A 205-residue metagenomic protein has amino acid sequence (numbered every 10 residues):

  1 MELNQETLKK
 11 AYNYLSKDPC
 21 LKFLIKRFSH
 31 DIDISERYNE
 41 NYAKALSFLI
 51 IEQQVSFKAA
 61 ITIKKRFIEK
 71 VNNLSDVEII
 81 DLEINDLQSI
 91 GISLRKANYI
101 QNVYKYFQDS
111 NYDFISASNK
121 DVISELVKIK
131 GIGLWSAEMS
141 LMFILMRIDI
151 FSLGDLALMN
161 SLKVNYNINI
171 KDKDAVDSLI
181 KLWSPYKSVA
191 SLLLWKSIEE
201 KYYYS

Functional and structural regions predicted by a protein language model:
M1-I34, A97-N102, S116-D121, L134-S205: C-terminal accessory module of base-excision DNA glycosylases/AP lyases that mediates lesion recognition and DNA
N13, K17-N73: A positional/architectural concept
C20-F23, S56, A60-K130, L182-S184: Alpha-helical ds-nucleic-acid-binding substructure associated with the helix-hairpin-helix region of base-excision DNA
I32, K44, I90, Y112 (+1 more regions): Flexible, active-site-adjacent loop/turn segments at secondary-structure boundaries
Y38-Y42, G91-L94, A117, L153: Residues at secondary-structure transition points
A45-I50, R66, L82-D86, D121-E125 (+3 more regions): A general alpha-helix detector
F48-F57, D76-V77, L82, V103-Y104 (+4 more regions): Generic hydrophobic/packing signal
I50, E83, L87, F107-N111 (+2 more regions): Short amphipathic alpha-helical interaction patches enriched in hydrophobic/aromatic residues with interspersed Lys/Arg
